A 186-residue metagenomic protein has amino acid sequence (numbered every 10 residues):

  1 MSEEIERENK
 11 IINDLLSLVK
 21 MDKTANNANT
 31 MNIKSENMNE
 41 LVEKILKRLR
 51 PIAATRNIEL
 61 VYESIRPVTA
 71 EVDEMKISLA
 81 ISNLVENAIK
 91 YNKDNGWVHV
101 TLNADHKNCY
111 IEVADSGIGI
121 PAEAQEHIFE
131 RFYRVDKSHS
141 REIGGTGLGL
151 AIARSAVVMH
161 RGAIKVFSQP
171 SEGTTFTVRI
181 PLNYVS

Functional and structural regions predicted by a protein language model:
E3-I11: Short alpha-helical segment of the dimerization/phosphotransfer core of two-component systems
K23-M31, T69-V72: Conserved micro-motifs of the catalytic ATP-binding
N32-S35, A54-T55, E59-T69, H106: Conserved catalytic submotifs in the C-terminal HATPase_c
A88-I89: Short helix-loop "hinge" at the ATP-lid/N-box region of the Bergerat-fold HATPase_c
N95-K107: Short beta-strand/loop element within the Bergerat-fold HATPase_c
I120-R134: Short conserved segment of the HATPase_c
R161-G162: Conserved glycine-rich
